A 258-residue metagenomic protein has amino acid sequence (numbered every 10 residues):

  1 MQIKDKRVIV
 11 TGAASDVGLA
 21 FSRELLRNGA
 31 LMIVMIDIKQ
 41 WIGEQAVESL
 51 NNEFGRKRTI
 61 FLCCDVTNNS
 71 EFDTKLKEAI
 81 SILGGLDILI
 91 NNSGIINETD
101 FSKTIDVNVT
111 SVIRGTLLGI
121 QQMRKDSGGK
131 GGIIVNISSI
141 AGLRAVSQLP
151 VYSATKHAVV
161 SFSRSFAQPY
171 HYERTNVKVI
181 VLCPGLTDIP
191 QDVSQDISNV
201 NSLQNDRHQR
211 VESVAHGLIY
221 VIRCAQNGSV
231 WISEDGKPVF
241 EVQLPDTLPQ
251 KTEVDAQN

Functional and structural regions predicted by a protein language model:
A14-D16, K39: Conserved glycine-rich cofactor-binding loop
A30-A46: Conserved glycine-rich Rossmann-like NAD(P)H-binding loop of the short-chain dehydrogenase/reductase
N92-N97: Conserved NAD(P)H cofactor-binding loop of Rossmann-fold oxidoreductase domains
D100-I105: Substrate-binding pocket helix/loop in short-chain dehydrogenase/reductase
T116, T155: Active-site helix of classical SDR
S139: Residue(s) in the substrate-gating loop at a strand-loop-helix junction that position the organic substrate next
V181, I197-L248: C-terminal helical subdomain
